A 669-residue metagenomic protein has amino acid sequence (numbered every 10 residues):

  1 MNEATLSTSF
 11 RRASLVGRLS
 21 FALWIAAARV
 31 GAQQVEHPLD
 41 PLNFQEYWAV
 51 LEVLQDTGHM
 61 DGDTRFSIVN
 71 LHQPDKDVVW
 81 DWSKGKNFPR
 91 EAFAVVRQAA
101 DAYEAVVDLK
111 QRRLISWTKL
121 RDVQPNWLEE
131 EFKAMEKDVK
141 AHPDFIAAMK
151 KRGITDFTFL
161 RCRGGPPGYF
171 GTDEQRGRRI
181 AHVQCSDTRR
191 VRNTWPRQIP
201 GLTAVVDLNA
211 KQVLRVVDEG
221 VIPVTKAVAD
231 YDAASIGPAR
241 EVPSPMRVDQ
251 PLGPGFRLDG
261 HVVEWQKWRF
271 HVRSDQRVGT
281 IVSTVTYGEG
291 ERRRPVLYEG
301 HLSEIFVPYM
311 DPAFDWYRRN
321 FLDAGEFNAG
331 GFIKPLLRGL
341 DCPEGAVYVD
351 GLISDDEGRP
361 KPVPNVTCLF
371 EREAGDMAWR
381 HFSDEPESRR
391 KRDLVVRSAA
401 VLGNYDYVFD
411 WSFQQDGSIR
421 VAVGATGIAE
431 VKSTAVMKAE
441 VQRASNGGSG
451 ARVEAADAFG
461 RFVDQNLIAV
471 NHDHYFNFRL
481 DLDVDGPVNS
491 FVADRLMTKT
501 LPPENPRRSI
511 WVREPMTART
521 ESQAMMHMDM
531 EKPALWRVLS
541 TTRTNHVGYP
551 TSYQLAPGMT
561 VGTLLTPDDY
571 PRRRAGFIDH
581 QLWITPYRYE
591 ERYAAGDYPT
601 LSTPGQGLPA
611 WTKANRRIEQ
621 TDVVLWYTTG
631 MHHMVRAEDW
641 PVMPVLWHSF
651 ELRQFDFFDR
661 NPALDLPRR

Functional and structural regions predicted by a protein language model:
M1-S14: N-terminal secretory signal peptides that target proteins for export/translocation
S14-A28: Bacterial N-terminal signal peptides
V30-Q33: Boundary at the C-terminal end of the N-terminal hydrophobic targeting segment
P38-W80, L128-G171: Short, non-transmembrane alpha-helical segments in secretory-pathway proteins
D61-K110, D156-D207, Q266, V396: Exposed beta-strand-loop-beta-strand "reactive/processing" segments of non-cytosolic proteins
Y103-A141: Hydrophobic or amphipathic alpha-helical targeting/insertion segments
R112, T118-W127, R152, T188-T280 (+4 more regions): Extended effector regions of multi-domain proteins
